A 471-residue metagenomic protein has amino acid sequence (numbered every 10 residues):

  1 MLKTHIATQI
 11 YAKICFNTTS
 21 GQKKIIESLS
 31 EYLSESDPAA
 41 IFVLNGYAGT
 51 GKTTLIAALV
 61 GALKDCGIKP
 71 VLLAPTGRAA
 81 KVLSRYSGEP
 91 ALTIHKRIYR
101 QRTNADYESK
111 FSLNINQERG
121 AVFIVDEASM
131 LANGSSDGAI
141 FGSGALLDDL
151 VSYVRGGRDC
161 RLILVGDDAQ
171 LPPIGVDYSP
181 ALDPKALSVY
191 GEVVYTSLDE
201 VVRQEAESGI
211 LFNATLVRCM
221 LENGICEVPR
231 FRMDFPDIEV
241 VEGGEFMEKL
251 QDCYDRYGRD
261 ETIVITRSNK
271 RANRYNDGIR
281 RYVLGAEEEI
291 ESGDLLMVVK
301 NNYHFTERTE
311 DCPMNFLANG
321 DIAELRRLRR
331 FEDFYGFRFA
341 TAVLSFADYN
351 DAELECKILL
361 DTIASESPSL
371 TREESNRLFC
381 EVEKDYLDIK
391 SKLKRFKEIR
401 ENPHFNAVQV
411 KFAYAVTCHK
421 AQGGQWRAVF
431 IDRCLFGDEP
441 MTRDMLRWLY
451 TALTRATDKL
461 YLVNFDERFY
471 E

Functional and structural regions predicted by a protein language model:
L2-F16, N45: Conserved adenine-nucleotide phosphate-binding loops and their immediately adjacent elements
K3-I6, I25, L29, D37 (+4 more regions): Conserved helicase motor core of P-loop NTPases
I10-L29: N-terminal pre-Walker A segment at the start of P-loop NTPase domains
T18, L72, V264: Conserved SAM-binding loop
Q22, T76, S268, G423: Short, conserved phosphate/pyrophosphate- and ester-handling motifs at nucleotide-, phospho-/glycolipid
I26-E27, E31, S36, A40-M233: ASCE P-loop NTPase helicase motor core
A39, G77, R330, K411 (+1 more regions): Catalytic phosphate/metal-binding cores of nucleic-acid and nucleotide-processing enzymes, i.e., regions that mediate
F334-E471: C-terminal accessory regions
